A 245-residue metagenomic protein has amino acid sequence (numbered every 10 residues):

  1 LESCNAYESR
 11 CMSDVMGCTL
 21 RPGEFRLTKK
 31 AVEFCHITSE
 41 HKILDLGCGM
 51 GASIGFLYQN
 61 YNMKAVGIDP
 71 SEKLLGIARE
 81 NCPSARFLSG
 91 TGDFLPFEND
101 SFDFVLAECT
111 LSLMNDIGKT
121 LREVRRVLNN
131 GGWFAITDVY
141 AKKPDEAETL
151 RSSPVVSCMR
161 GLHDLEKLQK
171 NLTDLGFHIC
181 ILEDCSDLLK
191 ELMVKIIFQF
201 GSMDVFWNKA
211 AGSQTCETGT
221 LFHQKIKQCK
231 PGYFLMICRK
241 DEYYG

Functional and structural regions predicted by a protein language model:
C11, V15, V139-M159: Short, glycine-/aromatic-enriched active-site segment of Class I SAM-dependent methyltransferases
R21-S39: Conserved alpha-helix/loop element of class I SAM-dependent methyltransferases that forms part of the SAM/SAH-binding
L44, M50-F94: Class I SAM-dependent methyltransferase SAM/SAH-binding core
D93-F104: A short acidic, Gly/Pro-enriched loop at the edge of an enzyme's catalytic core that lines a small-molecule cofactor
F104-D116: A short SAM/SAH-binding and catalytic strip from SAM-dependent methyltransferases
G118-W133: A short glycine-rich, Lys/Arg-flanked "PGG" loop and its adjoining helix->strand segment in the class I
R160-G176: Short alpha-helix
I181-G245: Conserved Class I S-adenosyl-L-methionine
